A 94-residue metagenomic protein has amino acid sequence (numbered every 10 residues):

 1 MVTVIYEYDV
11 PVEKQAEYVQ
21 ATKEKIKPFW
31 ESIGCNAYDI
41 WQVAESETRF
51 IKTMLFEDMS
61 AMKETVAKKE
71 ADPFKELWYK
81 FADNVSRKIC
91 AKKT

Functional and structural regions predicted by a protein language model:
M1-V2, T94: Absolute protein N-terminus
V2-D9, D39-K69: Short, well-ordered beta-strand segments in beta-rich or mixed alpha/beta enzyme and ligand-binding folds
D9-A21: Short, surface-exposed ligand-recognition loops at beta-strand->loop->(often short) alpha-helix junctions that present
V12-K14, D58-S60, K93: Residues that cap or initiate secondary-structure elements
V19, E24, Q42-V43: Hydrophobic alpha-helical segments, principally membrane-spanning helices and signal/leader peptides
K23-A37, L55-C90: An amphipathic, aromatic/His-enriched active-site/gating alpha helix that lines ligand/cofactor pockets
V43, C90-T94: Conserved beta-strand termini and adjacent loop/short-helix elements that scaffold enzyme active sites in alpha/beta
